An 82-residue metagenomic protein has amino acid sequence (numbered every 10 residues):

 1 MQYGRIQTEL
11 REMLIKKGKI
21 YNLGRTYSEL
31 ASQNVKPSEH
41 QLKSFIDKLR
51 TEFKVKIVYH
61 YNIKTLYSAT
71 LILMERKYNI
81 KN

Functional and structural regions predicted by a protein language model:
M1-M13: Short alpha-helical segments that sit at the start of domains
L14-G18: Short helix-to-turn junction characteristic of helix-turn-helix DNA-binding domains, especially the helix
I20-L30: Short acidic, hydrophobic short linear motifs in intrinsically disordered regions
S28-E39: Short helix-coil junctions and helix-kink-helix linkers
K43-D47: Short, hydrophobic-biased segments on the C-terminal half of alpha helices that form "recognition helices"
R50-H60: A short, conserved structural fragment
H60-N82: Short, cationic-aromatic polyanion-contact patches
